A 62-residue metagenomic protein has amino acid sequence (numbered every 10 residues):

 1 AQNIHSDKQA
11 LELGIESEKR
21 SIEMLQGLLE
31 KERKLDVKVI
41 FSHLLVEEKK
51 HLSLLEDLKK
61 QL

Functional and structural regions predicted by a protein language model:
A1-L62: Non-heme di-metal
